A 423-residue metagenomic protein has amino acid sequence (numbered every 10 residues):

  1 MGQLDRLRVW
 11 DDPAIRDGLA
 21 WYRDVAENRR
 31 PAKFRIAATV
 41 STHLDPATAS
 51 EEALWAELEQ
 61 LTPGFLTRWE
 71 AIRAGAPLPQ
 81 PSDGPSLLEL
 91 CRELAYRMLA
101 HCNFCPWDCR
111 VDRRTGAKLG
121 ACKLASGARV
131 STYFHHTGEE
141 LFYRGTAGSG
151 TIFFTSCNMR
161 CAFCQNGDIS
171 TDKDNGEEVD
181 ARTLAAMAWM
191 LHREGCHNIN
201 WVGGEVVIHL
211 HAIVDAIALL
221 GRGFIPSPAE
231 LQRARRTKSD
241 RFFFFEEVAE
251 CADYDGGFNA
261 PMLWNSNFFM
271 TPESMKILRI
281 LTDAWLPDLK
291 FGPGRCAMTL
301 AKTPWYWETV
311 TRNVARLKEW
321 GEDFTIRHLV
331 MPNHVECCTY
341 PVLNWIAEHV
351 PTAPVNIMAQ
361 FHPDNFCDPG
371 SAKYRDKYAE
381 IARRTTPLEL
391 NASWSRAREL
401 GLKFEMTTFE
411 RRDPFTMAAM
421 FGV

Functional and structural regions predicted by a protein language model:
M1-G116, K318-D323, L329-V423: Auxiliary Fe-S-binding modules of radical SAM enzymes
S86, S131-H135, N265-F269: Short gly/ser/thr-rich secondary-structure transition/capping motifs
E89-D108, A128-A162: N-terminal pre-triad scaffold of radical SAM enzymes
D108-T132, N166-G176: Iron-sulfur (Fe-S) cluster-binding segments and ferredoxin-like electron-carrier domains, especially [2Fe-2S]
R129-T151, A186-G204, L402-F404: Short Fe-S-cluster ligation motifs
R144-E194: Glycine-rich active-site/cofactor-binding loop and its immediate structural neighborhood
D168-E178, T299-P304, A372-R383: Short glycine-enriched, charge-decorated loop/helix-capping segments at active-site entrances that position
A181-P369, A379: Conserved AdoMet/S-adenosylmethionine-binding subsite of the radical SAM
